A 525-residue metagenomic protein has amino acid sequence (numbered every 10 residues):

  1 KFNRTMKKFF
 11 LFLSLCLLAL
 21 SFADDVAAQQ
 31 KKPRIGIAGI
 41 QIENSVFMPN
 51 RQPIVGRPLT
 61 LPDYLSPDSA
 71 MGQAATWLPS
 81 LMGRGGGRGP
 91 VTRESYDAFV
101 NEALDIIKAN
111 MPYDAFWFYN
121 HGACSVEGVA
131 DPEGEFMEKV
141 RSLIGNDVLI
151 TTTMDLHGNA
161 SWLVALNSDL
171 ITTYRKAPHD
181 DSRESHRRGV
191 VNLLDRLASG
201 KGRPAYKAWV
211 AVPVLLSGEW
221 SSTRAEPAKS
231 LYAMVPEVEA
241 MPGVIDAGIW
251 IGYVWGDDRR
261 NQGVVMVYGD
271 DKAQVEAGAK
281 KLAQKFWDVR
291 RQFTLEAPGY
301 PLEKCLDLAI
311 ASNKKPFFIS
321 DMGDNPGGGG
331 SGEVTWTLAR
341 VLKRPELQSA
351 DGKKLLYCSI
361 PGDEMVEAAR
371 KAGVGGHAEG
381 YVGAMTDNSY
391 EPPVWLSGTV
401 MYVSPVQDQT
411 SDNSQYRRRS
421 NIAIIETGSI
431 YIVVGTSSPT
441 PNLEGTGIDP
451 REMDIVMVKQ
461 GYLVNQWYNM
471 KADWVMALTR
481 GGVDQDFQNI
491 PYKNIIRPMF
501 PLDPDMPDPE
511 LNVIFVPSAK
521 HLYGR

Functional and structural regions predicted by a protein language model:
K1-T5: Short, Lys/Arg-enriched N-terminal segments with co-localized hydrophobic residues within the first ~10-30 amino acids
F12-S21: Bacterial N-terminal signal peptides
K31-I106, Q262: N-terminal glycine-rich anion-binding loop in soluble enzyme alpha/beta folds
P33, G218-S437: Hard-cation-handling environments
G36, R93-V100, K108-R203, D321-W336 (+2 more regions): Active-site histidine-anchored catalytic micro-motif
N101, W287, Q407-R525: Extended hydrophobic packing segments that form well-structured cores
L197-A228: Internal, active-site/partner-interface "lid" segment
